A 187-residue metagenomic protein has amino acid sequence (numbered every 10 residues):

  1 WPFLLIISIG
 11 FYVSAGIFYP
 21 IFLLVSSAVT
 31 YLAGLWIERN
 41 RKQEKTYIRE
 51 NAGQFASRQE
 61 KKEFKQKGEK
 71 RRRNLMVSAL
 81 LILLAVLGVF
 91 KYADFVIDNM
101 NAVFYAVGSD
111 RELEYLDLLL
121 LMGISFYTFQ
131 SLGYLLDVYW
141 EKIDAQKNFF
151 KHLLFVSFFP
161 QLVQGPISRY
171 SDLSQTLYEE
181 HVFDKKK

Functional and structural regions predicted by a protein language model:
W1-K187: Membrane-embedded transmembrane alpha-helical bundles that form the catalytic cores of multi-pass lipid-modifying
